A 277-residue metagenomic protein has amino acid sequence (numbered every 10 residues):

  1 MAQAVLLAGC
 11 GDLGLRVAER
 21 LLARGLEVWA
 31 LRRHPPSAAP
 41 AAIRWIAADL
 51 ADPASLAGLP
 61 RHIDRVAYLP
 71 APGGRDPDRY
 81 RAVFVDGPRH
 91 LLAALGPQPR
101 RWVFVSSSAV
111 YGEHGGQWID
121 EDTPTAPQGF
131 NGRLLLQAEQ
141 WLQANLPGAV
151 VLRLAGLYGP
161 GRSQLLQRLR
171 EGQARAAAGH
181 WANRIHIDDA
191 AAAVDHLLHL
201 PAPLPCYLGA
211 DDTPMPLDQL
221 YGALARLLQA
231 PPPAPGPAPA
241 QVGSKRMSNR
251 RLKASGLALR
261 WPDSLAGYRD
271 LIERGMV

Functional and structural regions predicted by a protein language model:
G14-L15: N-terminal Rossmann-fold NAD(P) dinucleotide-binding loop
I43-D64: Conserved Rossmann-fold cofactor-binding substructure of NAD(P)-dependent oxidoreductases
L59-V103, Q137: NAD(P)-cofactor binding segment of oxidoreductase domains
R89-Q128: Conserved Rossmann-fold NAD(P)-dependent oxidoreductase catalytic core, especially the SDR/UDP-sugar
G115-V151: Catalytic helix-loop patch of NAD(P)-dependent Rossmann-fold dehydrogenases
L157, Q164-Q167, A176-L198: Substrate-positioning beta->alpha
A191-G243: Mid/C-terminal beta-alpha module of Rossmann-like enzyme folds, strongest in SDR-family dehydrogenases/epimerases
A240-V277: C-terminal amphipathic/interface module of NAD(P)-dependent oxidoreductases and related NAD-binding regulators
